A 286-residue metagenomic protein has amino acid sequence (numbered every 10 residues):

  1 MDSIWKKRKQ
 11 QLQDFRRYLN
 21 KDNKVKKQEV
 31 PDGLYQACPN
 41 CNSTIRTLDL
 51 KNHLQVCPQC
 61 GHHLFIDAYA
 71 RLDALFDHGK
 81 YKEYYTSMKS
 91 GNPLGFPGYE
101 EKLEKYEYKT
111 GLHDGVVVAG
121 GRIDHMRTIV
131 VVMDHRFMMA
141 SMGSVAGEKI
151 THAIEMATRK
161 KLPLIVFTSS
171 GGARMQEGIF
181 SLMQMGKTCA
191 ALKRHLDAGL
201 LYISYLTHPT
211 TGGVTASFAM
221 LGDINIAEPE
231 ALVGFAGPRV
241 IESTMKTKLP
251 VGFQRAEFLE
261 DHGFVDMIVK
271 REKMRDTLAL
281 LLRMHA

Functional and structural regions predicted by a protein language model:
M1-K26: N-terminal alpha-helical interaction blocks
Y35, L54: Residues immediately within or flanking Cys/His clusters that coordinate Zn2+ in small zinc-binding modules
C38-C41, C57-C60: Short cysteine-rich clusters marking metal-coordination/redox-active sites
T44-I45, H63-L64: Cys/His-rich microdomains that often coordinate metals
I66-A140: Long, charge-rich boundary regions
V117-L196, I203: Cleft-lining beta-strand/loop regions that shape enzyme active-site pockets
G171-A286: Conserved catalytic cores of soluble enzyme domains, especially glycine-rich substrate-binding beta-alpha loops
